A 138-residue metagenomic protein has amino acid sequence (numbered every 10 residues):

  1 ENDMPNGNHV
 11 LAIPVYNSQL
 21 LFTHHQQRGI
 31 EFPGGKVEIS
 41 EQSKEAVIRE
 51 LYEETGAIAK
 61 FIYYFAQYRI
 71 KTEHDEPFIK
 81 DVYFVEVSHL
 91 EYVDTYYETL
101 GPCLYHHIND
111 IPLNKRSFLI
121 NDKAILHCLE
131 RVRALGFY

Functional and structural regions predicted by a protein language model:
E1-L11: Acidic, metal-coordinating catalytic segment for phosphate/diphosphate chemistry, firing primarily on the Nudix
Y16: A cytosolic small-molecule/anion-sensing beta-strand core signal
R28-I30, E38-I39: Short, surface-exposed beta-strand-loop junctions and turns on beta-sheet-rich folds
V37-F61, Y68-N121: Unchanged
L113-Y138: Charged phosphate-binding loop/patch that engages nucleotide di/tri-phosphates or the phosphate backbone of nucleic
